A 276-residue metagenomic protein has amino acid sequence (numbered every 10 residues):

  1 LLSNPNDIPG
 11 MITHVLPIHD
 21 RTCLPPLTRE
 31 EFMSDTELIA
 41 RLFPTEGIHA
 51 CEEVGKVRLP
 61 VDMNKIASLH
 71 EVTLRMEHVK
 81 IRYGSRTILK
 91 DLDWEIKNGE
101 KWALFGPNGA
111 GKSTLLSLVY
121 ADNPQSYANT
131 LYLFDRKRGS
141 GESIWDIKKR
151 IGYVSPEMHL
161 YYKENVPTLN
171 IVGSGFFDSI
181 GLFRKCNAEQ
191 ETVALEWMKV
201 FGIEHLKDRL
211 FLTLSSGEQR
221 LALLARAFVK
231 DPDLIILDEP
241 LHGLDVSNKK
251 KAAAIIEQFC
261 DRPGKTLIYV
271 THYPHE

Functional and structural regions predicted by a protein language model:
R21-E52: Conserved beta-strand-loop-alpha-helix hinge in the C-terminal portion of ABC ATPase nucleotide-binding domains
L74, I88-D91: Conserved structural motif at the start of ABC-family nucleotide-binding domains
T130-D146: ABC ATPase NBD Q-loop/coupling interface
G173, A188-L206: Conserved ABC ATPase "signature" region
C186, L210-L214, E218: Conserved ABC ATPase signature
L224-A225: Hydrophobic anchor residue at the start of the ABC signature
I235-E239: Catalytic Walker B motif of ABC-type/P-loop ATPase nucleotide-binding domains
